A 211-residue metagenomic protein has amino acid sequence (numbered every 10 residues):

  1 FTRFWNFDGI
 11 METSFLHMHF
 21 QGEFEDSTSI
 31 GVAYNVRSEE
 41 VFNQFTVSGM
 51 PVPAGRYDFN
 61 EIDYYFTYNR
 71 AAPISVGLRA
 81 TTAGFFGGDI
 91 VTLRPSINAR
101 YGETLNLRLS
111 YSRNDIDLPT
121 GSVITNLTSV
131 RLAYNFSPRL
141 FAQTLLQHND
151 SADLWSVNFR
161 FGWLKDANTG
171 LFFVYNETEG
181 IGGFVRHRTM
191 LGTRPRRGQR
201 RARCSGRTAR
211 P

Functional and structural regions predicted by a protein language model:
F1-P211: Exposed, low-structure sequence patches enriched in small/polar residues
